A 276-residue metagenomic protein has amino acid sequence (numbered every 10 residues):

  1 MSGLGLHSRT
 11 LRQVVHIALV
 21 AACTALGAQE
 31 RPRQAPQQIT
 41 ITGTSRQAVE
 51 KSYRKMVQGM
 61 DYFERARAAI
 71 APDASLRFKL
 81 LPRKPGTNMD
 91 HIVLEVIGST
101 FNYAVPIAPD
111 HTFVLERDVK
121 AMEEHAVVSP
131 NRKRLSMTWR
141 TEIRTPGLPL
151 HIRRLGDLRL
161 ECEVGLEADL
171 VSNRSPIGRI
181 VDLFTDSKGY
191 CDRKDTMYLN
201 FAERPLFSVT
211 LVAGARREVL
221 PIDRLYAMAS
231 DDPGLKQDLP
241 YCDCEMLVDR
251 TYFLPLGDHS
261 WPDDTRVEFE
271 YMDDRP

Functional and structural regions predicted by a protein language model:
S2-V15: Bacterial N-terminal signal peptides that target proteins for export
A18-A28: Hydrophobic h-region of N-terminal signal peptides that target proteins for export in Gram-negative bacteria
E30-K120: N-terminal Sec/ER secretory leader and immediately downstream segment of secreted/extracellular precursors
L80-P106, S187-G234: Extended low-complexity, serine/threonine- and proline-enriched intrinsically disordered segments
T87-N173: Structured domain cores in non-transmembrane regions
P109-L115, V119, E124, R224-A227 (+4 more regions): Glycine-centered loop-to-beta-strand initiation motif
E142-A215, P221: Short helix-loop boundary/capping segments
D238-P276: A cross-kingdom marker for long, charged
